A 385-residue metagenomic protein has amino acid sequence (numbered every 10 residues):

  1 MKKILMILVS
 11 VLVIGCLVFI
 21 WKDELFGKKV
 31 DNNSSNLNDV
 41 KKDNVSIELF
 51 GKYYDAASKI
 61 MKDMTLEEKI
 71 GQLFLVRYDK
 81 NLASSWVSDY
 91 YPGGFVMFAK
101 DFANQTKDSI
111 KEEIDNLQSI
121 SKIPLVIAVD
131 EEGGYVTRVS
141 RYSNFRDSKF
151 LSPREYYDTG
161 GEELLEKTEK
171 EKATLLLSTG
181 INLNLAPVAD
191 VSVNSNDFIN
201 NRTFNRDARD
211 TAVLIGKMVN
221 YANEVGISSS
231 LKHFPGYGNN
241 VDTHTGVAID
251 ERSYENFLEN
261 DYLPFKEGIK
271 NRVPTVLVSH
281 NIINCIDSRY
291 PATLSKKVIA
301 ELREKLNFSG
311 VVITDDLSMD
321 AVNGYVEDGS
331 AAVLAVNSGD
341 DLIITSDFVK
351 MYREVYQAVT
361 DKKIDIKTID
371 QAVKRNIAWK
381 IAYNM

Functional and structural regions predicted by a protein language model:
K3-I127, E131-R141: N-terminal hydrophobic targeting/anchoring segments and the immediately downstream early-domain regions of hydrolases
G71-Q72, G93, K122-I127, I181-N182 (+4 more regions): Short, well-ordered coil/turn segments that N-cap beta-strands
W86-V87, L117, L176, A222 (+3 more regions): Generic structural signal for hydrophobic
D89-T211, H233, G238-E251, S279-L294 (+1 more regions): Enzymes and membrane/adaptor proteins characterized by extended Gly/Ser/Thr/Asp/Glu-rich, aromatic-dotted
L117-I127, R206-I227, A292-I313: Alpha-helix-loop-beta-strand connector modules within alpha/beta enzyme cores
I249-E259: Extracellular glycoside hydrolase catalytic/binding regions
T360-M385: Mid-to-C-terminal alpha-helical segments outside catalytic/metal-binding sites
